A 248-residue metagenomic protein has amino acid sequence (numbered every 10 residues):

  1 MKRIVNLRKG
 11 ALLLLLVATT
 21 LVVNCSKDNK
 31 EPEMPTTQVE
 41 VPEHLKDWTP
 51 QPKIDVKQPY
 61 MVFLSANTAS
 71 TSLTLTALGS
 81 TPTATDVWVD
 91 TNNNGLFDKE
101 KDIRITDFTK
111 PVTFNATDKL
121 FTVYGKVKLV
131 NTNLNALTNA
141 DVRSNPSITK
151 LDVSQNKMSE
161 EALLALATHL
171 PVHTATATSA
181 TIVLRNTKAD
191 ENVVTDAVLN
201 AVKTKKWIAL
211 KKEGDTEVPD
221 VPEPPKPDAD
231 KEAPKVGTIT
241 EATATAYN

Functional and structural regions predicted by a protein language model:
K2-L12: Bacterial N-terminal signal peptides that target proteins for export
L12-T19: Hydrophobic alpha-helical targeting segments used for export or membrane insertion
L21-N24: C-terminal motif of bacterial Sec signal peptides marking the signal peptidase cleavage site
S26-K150, Q155-N248: N-terminal capping/linker segments that flank leucine-rich repeat
